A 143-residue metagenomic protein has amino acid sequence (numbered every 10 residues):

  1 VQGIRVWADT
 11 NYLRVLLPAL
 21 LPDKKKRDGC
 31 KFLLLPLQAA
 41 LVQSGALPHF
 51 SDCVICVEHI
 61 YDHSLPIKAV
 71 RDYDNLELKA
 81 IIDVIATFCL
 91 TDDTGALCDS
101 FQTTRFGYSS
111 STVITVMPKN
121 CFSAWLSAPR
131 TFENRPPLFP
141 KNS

Functional and structural regions predicted by a protein language model:
V1-S143: Acidic, proline/glycine-enriched N-terminal capping motif
